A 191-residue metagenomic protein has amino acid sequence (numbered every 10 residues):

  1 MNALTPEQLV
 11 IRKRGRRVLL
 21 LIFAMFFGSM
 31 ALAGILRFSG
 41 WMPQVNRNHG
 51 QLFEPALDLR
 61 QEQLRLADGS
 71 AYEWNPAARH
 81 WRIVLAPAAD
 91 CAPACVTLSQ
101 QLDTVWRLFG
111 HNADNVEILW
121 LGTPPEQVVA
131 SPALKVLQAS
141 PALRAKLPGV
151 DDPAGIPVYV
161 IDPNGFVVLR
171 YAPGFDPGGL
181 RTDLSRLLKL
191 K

Functional and structural regions predicted by a protein language model:
M1-R12: N-terminal Lys/Arg-rich, disordered targeting/topogenic segments
R17-R37: Hydrophobic membrane-insertion alpha-helices, especially the h-region of bacterial N-terminal signal peptides
G40-L57: Alpha-helical transmembrane signal-anchor/signal-peptide segments
P55-P76: Short N-terminal or domain-adjacent regulatory/targeting segments
W74-L102: Short active-site neighborhood of thiol/selenol oxidoreductases, capturing the structured segment around
Q101-N112: Short, acidic, metal-binding catalytic loop of nucleotide-sugar glycosyltransferases
H111, V116-N164: Short, internal strand/loop/helix patches that form the active-site neighborhood or redox-interaction surface
L143, A154, V160-K191: Thiol-/selenol-based redox modules, centered on thioredoxin-like and closely related oxidoreductase domains
